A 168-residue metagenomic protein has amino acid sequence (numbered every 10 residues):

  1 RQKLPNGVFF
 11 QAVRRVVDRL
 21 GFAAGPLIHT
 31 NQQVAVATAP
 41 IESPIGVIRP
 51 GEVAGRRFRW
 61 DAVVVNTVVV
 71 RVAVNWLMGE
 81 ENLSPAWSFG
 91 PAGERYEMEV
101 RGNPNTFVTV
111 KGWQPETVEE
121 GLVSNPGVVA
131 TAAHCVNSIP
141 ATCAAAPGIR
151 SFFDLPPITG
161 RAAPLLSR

Functional and structural regions predicted by a protein language model:
R1, I41-P44: Short, flexible active-site loops
R1-Q32: Conserved anion/nucleotide-ligand pocket segment
F10, T38-I41, G55: Active-site-proximal catalytic alpha-helix in oxidoreductases
T30-A37, D154-G160: A glycine-rich phosphate-binding loop feature that marks nucleotide/adenosyl-phosphate handling sites
S43-R168: C-terminal active-site/capping subdomain that shapes the small-molecule cofactor and substrate pocket of enzyme
